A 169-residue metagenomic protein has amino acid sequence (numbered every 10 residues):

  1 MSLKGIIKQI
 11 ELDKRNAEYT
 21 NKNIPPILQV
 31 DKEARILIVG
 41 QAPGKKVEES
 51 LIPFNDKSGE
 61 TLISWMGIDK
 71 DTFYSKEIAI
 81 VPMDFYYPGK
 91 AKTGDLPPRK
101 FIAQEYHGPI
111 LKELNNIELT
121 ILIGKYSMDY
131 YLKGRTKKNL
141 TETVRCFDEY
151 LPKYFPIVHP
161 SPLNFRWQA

Functional and structural regions predicted by a protein language model:
M1-S58: Active-site and ligand/interface coordination hotspots across diverse enzymes and nucleic-acid-associated assemblies
S2-I7, A17-T20, F85-A169: Glycine/proline-rich loop-helix segments at beta-alpha junctions forming the active-site rim of enzyme cores
I10-K14, M66-D69, Y131: Hydrophobic, Leu/Ile/Phe/Ala-enriched alpha-helical segments that form helix-helix packing faces
N23-K32, E60-T72, P109-K112: Short amphipathic alpha-helices and their capping/turn segments at secondary-structure boundaries
A34, K76, N115: Structured loop/turn residues at beta-strand edges in well-structured enzyme cores
L37-V39, A79-V81, I121, F155: Hydrophobic/aromatic beta-strand patches that form the interior of the parallel beta-sheet core in alpha/beta enzyme
G44, E48, I63, M128: Short, electropositive, low-hydrophobicity segments enriched in small/polar residues
I52-R99: Short, surface-exposed acidic-centric catalytic microdomains
